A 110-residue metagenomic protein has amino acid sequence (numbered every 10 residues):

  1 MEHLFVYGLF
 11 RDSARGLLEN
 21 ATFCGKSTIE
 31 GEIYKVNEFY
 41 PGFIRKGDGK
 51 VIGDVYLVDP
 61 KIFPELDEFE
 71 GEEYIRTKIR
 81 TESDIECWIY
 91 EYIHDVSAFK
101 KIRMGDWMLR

Functional and structural regions predicted by a protein language model:
M1-R110: Glycine-aromatic micro-motifs
